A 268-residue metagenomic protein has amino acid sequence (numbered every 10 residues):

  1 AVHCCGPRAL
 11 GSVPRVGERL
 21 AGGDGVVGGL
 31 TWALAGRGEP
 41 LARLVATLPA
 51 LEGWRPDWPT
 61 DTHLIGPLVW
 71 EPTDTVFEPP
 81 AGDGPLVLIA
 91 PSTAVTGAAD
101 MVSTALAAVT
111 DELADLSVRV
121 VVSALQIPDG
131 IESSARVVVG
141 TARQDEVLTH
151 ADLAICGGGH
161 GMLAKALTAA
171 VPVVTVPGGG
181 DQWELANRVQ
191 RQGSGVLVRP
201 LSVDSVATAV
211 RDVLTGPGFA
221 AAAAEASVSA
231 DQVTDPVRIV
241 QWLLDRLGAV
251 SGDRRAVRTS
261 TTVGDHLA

Functional and structural regions predicted by a protein language model:
A1-L86, P91-M101, T110, A114-S117 (+2 more regions): Nucleotide-sugar-dependent glycosyltransferase catalytic domains
R37, S205-A268: C-terminal amphipathic helix plus adjacent low-complexity, charged tail appended to glycosyltransferase catalytic
M101-V120, Q144, A151-L153, G158: C-terminal substrate/ligand-recognition segments
S117, V122-A142: Nucleotide-activated donor-binding/catalytic signature segment of Leloir-type glycosyltransferases, i.e., the conserved
T141-N187: A donor-sugar binding/catalytic signature common to diverse glycosyltransferases and related nucleotide-sugar
G180-A209, A221: Change "using UDP/GDP/dTDP sugars" to "using nucleotide sugars
